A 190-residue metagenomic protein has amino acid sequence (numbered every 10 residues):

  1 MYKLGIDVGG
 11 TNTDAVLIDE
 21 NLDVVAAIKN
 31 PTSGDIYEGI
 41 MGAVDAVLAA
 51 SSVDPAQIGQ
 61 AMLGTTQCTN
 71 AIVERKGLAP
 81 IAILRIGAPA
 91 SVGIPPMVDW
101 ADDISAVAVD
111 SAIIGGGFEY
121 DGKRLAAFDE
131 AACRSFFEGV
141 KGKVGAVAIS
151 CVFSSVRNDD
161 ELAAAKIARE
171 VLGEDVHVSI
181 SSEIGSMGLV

Functional and structural regions predicted by a protein language model:
M1-V190: N-terminally biased helix-coil "hinge/interface" segments that flank
